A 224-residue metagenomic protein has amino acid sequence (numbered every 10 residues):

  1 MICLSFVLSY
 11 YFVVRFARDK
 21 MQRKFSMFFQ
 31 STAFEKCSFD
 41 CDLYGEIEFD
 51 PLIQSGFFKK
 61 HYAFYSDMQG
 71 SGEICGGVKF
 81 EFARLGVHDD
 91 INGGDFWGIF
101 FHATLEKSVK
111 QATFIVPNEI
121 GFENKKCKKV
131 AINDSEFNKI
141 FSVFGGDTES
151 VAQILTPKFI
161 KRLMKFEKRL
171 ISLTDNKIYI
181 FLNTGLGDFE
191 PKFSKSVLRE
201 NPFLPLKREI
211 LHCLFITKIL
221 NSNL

Functional and structural regions predicted by a protein language model:
M1-I2, Q54: Accessible peptide chain termini
I2-M27: Transmembrane alpha-helices and immediately adjacent membrane-cytoplasm interface residues in multi-pass integral
S31-L224: Charged, low-complexity intrinsically disordered regions
